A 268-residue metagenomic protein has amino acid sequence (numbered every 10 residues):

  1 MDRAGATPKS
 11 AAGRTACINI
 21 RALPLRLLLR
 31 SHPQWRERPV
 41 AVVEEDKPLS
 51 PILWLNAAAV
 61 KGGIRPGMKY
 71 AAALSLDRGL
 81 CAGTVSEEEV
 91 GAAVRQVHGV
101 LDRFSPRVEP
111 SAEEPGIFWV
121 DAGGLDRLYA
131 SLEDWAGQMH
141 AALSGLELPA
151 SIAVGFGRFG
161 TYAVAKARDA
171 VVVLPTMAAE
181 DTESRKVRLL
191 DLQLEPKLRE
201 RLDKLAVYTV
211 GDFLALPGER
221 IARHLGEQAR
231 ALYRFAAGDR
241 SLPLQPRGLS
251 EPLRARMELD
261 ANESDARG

Functional and structural regions predicted by a protein language model:
M1-W119, G124-D126, L132-A141, A150 (+2 more regions): Residues that scaffold, gate, or flank divalent-cation-dependent active/transport sites
R3, T15-C17, L76-L80, R199 (+1 more regions): DNA-contacting surface of Y-family translesion DNA polymerases
L29-S31, L53-W54, S131-E133, Y162-R168 (+2 more regions): Short acidic, glycine/serine/threonine-rich loops at helix termini
A57, G62-I64, A178-D212: Amphipathic, charged-and-aliphatic alpha-helical interface segments that function as noncatalytic docking
A93, V97-L101, H140, E195-R199 (+1 more regions): Phosphate-interacting basic helix/loop segments used at nucleotide- and nucleic-acid interfaces
I117-G124, T182-R185, A255-E258: Short, hydrophobic beta-strand segments
L125-Y129, A170-L174, L242-P243: Short, charged/polar, Gly/Pro-enriched secondary-structure boundary elements
D134-V172, R230-A231, F235: Structured, non-catalytic alpha/beta "coupling" segments that mediate domain-domain communication and provide generic
